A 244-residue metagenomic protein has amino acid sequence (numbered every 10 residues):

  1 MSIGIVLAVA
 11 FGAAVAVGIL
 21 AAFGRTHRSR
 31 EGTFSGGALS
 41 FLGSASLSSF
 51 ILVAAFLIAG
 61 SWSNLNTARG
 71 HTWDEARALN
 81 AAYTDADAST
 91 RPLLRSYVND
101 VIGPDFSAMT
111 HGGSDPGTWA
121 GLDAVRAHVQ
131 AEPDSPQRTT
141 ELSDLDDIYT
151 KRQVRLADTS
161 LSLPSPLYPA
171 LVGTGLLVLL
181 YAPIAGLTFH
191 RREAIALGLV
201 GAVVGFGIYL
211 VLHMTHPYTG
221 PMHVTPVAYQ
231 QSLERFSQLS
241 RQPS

Functional and structural regions predicted by a protein language model:
S2-S29, L161-S244: Alpha-helical transmembrane anchor segments
R30-G36: Cytosolic juxtamembrane amphipathic/interface segments immediately preceding and feeding into a transmembrane helix
G36-L39, T139-L142, Q230: Alpha-helical membrane and juxtamembrane elements of multi-pass inner-membrane transport and channel proteins
G37-L47, A196: N-terminal signal-anchor/signal peptide hydrophobic helix marking the start of the first transmembrane segment
G43, F50-I51, A185-G186: Short, flexible segments with low predicted structural confidence
S46-I58, L199-G207: Hydrophobic membrane-insertion alpha-helices, especially the h-region of bacterial N-terminal signal peptides
S49-W73, T215: Transmembrane signal-anchor/signal-peptide helices with a preference for the extracytoplasmic
T67-G70, D74-S160: Structured inter-helical modules in multipass membrane proteins
